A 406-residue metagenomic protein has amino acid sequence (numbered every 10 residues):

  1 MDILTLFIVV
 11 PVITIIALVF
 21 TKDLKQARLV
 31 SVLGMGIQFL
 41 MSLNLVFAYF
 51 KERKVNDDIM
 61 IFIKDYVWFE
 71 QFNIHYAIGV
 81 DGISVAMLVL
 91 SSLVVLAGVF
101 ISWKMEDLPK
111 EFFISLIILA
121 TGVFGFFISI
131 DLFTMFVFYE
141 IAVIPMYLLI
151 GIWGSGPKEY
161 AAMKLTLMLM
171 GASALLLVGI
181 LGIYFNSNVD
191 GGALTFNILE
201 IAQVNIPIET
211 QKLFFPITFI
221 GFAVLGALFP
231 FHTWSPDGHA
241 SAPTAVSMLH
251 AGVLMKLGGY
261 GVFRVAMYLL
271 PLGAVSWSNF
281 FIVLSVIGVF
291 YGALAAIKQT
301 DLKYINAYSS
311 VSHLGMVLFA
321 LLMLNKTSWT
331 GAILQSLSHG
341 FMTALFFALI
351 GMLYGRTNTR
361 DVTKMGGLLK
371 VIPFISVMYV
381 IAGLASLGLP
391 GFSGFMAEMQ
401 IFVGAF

Functional and structural regions predicted by a protein language model:
D2-I3, A17-F100, K104-I114, D190 (+1 more regions): Transmembrane helix-loop-helix hairpins at membrane boundaries of multipass inner-membrane proteins
I3-F7, Q26-G36, I83-L90, E111-S115 (+4 more regions): Alpha-helical transmembrane segments
T5-F20, V32-F47, L88-S102, L119-A120 (+5 more regions): Central hydrophobic cores of alpha-helical transmembrane segments in multi-pass inner-membrane proteins across all
A97-W103, T121-F133, M146-F406: Hydrophobic transmembrane alpha-helices and their helix-loop junctions in integral membrane proteins
V137: Short, ordered loop/turn segments at secondary-structure junctions
E140: Short phosphate-coordinating micro-motif centered on Lys-Gly-acidic
